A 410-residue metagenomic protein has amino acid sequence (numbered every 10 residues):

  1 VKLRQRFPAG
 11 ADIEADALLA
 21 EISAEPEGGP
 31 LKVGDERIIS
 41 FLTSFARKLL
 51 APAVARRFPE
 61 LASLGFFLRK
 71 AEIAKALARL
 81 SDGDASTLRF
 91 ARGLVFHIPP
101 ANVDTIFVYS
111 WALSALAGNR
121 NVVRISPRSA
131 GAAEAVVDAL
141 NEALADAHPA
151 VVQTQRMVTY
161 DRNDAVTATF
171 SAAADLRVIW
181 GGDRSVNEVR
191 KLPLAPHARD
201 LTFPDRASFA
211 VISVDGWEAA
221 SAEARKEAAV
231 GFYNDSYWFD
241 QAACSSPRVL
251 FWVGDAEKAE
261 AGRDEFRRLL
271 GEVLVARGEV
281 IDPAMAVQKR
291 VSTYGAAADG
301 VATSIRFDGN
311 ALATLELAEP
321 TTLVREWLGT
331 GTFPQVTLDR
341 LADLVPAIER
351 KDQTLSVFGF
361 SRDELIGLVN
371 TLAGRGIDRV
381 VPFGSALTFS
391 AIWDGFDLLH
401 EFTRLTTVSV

Functional and structural regions predicted by a protein language model:
V1-R92: N-terminal Rossmann-like NAD(P)+-binding subdomain of aldehyde/semialdehyde dehydrogenases
R79-F96, N102, Y160-A168, A313-T330: Donor nucleotide-activated moiety binding/catalytic core segment of transferases that use nucleotide-activated donors
L80-L144: Conserved small-residue-rich beta-alpha loop and adjacent elements that most often cradle the phosphate/pyrophosphate
R92, A173-A174, P247, K351-D352 (+1 more regions): Short, well-ordered alpha-helix to beta-strand connector turns
N121-I125, V178, S356: Short hydrophobic alpha-helical runs that function as membrane-insertion/retention elements
P149-A256, I392-V410: Conserved NAD(P)+-binding/catalytic subdomain of aldehyde/semialdehyde dehydrogenases
F239-S356, I366-G367, L372-A373, V381-H400 (+1 more regions): NAD(P)-dependent aldehyde/semialdehyde dehydrogenase
